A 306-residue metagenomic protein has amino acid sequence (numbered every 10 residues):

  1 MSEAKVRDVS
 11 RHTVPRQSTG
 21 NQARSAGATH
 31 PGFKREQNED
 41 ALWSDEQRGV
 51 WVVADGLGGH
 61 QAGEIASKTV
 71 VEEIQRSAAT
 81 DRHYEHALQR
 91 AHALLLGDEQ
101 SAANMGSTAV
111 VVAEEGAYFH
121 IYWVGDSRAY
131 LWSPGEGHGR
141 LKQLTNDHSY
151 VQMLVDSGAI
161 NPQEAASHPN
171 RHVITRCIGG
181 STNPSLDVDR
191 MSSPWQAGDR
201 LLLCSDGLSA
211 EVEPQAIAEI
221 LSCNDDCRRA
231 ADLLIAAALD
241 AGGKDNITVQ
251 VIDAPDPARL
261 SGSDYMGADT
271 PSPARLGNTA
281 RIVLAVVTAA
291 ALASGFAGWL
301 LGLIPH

Functional and structural regions predicted by a protein language model:
M1-H306: PP2C/PPM-type serine/threonine phosphatase catalytic domain
